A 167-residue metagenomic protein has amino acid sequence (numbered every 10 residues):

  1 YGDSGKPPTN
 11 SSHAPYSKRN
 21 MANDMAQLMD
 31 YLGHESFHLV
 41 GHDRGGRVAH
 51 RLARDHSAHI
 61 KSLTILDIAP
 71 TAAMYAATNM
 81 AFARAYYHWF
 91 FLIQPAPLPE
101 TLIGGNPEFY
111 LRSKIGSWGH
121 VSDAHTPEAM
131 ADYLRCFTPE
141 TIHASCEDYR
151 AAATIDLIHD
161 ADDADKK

Functional and structural regions predicted by a protein language model:
Y1: Short, polar loop motifs at secondary-structure junctions
S4-V40, R44-K167: Flexible "cap/lid" subdomain of the alpha/beta-hydrolase fold that forms the substrate-access gate
